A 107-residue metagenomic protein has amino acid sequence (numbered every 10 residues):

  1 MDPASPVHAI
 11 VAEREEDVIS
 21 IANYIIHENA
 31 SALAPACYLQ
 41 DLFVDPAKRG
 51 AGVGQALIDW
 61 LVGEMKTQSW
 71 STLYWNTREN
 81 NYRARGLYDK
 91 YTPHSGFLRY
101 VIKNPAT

Functional and structural regions predicted by a protein language model:
M1-V11, Y38: A short helix-loop-beta-strand connector motif used in the catalytic cores of GNAT acetyltransferases and, in some
H8-A22, D45: Conserved beta-hairpin
A12, G50-I58: Glycine-rich acyl-CoA binding loop
R14, Y24-S31: A conserved beta-strand-loop-helix scaffold within acyl/acetyltransferase catalytic domains
L39, L73-T77: Conserved hydrophobic beta-strand within the GNAT/NAT acetyltransferase core sheet that lines the active-site cleft
L42-R49: A short, internal acetyl-CoA/4′-phosphopantetheine-binding micro-motif in the GNAT/acyltransferase core
D45, A56-T72: Conserved acyl-CoA
Q55, T67, E79-L98, I102-N104: Conserved active-site alpha-helix within GNAT-family acetyltransferase domains
